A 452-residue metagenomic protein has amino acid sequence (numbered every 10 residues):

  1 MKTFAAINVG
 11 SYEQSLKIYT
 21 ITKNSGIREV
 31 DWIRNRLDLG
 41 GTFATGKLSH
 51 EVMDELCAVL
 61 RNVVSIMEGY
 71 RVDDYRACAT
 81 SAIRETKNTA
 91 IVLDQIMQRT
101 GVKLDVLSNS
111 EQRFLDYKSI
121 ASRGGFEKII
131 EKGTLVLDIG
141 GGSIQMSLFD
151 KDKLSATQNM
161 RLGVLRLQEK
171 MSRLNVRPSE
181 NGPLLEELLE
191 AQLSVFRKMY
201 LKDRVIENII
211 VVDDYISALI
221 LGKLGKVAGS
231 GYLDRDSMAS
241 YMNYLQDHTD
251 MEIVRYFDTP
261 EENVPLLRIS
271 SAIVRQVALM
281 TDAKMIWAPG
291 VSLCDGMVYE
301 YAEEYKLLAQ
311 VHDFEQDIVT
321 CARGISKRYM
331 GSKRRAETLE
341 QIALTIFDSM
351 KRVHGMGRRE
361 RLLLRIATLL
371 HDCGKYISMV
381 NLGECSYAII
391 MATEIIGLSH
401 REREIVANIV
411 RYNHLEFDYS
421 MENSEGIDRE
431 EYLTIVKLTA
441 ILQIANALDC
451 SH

Functional and structural regions predicted by a protein language model:
M1-R28, K128-T157, V211-D214, L219: Gly/Thr-rich phosphate-binding beta-strand-loop-beta motif of the actin/hexokinase/Hsp70
F4, T42-I66, A82-K87, Q98-E131 (+2 more regions): Helical "lid/coupling" subdomains associated with nucleotide-phosphate turnover
K23-T45, E68: Conserved ATP-binding subdomain of kinase catalytic cores across diverse folds
G26-R36, S155-L162, F314: Short coil-to-beta-strand
D74-Y75: Post-signal peptide N-terminal segment of secreted/secretory-pathway proteins
